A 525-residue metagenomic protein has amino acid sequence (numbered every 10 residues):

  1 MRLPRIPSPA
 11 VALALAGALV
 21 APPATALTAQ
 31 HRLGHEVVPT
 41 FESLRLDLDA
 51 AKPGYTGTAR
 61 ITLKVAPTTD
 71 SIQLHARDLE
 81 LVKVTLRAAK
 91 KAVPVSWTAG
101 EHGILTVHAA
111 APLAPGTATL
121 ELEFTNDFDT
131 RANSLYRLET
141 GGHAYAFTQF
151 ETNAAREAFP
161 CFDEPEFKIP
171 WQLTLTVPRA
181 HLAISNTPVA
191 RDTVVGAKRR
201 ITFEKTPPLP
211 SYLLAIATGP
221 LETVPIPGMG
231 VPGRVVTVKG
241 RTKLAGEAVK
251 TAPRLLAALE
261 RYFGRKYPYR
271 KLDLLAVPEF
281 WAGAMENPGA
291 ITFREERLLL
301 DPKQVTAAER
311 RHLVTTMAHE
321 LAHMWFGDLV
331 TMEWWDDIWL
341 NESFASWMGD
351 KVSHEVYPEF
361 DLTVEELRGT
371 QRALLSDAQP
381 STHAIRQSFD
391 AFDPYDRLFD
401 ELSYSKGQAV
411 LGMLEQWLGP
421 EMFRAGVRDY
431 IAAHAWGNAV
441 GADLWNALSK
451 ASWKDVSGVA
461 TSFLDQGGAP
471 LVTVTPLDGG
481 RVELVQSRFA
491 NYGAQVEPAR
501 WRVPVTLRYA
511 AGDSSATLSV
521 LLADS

Functional and structural regions predicted by a protein language model:
M1-L13: Bacterial N-terminal signal peptides that target proteins for export
L3, L15, L19, A24-T56 (+5 more regions): N-terminal, polar/Ser/Thr-rich
L44-D47, I61, P94-S96, H108-P112 (+2 more regions): Beta-strand-rich interaction surfaces with strong enrichment in secreted/lumenal proteins
I61, F203, P232-S487, N491-A494: Hydrophobic alpha-helical and helix-loop surface patches within well-folded domains that function as non-catalytic
T69-V93, A180-H181, R502-A511: Solvent-exposed beta-hairpin/edge-strand motifs
D78-T140, T202: A surface-exposed beta-strand-loop module
E123-L221, P225, F463: Extended, low-hydrophobicity, Ser/Thr/Pro/Gly-biased non-transmembrane segments
L471-S525: Long, His/Glu/Asp-enriched segments that create or flank divalent metal/ion-associated functional microenvironments
